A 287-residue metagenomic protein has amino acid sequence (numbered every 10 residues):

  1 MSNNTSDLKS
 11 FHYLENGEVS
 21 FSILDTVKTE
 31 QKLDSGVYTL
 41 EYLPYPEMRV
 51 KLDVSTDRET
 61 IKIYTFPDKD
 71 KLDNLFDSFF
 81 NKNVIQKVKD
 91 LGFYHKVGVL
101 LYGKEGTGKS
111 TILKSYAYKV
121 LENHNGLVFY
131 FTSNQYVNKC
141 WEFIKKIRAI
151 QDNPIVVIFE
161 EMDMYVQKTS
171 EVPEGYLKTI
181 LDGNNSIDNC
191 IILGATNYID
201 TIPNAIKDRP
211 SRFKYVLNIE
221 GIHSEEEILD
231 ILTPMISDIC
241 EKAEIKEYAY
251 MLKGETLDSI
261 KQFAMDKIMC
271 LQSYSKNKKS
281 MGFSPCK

Functional and structural regions predicted by a protein language model:
M1-L91, H95-G106, I112, Y116 (+3 more regions): AAA+ P-loop ATPase mechanoenzymes
L121-D152, E171-E174: Short glycine-rich substrate-engagement loop in P-loop NTPases that contacts/grips substrate
I158-E160, C190-N197: Structural recognition of the conserved hydrophobic beta-strand(s) that form the central parallel beta-sheet of P-loop
D163-V166, K178, D182, D200: Catalytic acidic motif of RecA-like/P-loop NTPases
Y165-E174, S186, P203-I206: Conserved ATPase-coupling elements of RecA-like P-loop NTPase cores
Y176-I191: Substrate-engagement module of ASCE P-loop NTPases
N204-G221: A short helix-turn-beta junction within AAA+ P-loop NTPase domains corresponding to the substrate/partner-engaging
N218-S224, L229, T233-K287: Conserved AAA+ ATPase small/helical "lid" subdomain
